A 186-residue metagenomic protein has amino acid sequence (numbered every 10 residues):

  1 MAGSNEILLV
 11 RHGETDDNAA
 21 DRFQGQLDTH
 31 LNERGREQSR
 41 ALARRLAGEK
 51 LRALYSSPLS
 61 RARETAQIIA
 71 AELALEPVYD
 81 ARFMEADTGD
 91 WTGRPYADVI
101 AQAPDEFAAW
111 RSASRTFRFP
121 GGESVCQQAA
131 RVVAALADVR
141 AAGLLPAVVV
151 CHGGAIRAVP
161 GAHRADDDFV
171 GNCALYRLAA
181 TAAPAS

Functional and structural regions predicted by a protein language model:
A2, A47-K50, V139-L145: Glycine-rich phosphate-binding loop signature in dinucleotide/nucleotide-binding domains
I7, G143-G153: Generic beta-sheet signal
V10-E76: Active-site-proximal alpha-helix that buttresses catalytic centers in soluble enzyme cores
T29, E72-R131: Phosphate-handling substructures
S56-S57, A130, V150-C151: Short beta-strand scaffold positions
R61, A155-I156: Alpha-helix capping/helix-boundary segments
I68, A158, A162: Active-site signature of alpha/beta-hydrolase-fold catalytic machinery across serine- and Asp/Cys-nucleophile hydrolases
R164-S186: Domain-level recognition of soluble alpha/beta enzyme cores, biased toward histidine phosphatases/phosphomutases
